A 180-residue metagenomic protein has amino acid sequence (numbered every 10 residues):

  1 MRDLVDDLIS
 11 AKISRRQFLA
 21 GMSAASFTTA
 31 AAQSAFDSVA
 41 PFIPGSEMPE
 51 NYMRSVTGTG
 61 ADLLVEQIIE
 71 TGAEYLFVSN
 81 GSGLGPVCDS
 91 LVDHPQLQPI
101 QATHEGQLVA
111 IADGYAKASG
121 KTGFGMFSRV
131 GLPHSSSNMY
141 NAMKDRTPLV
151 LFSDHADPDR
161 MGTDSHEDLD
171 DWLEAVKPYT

Functional and structural regions predicted by a protein language model:
M1-I13, V39-P41: N-terminal secretory signal peptides
D3-L4, A31, A175: Exposed alpha-helical structural elements
V5, S14, M22-T28: Extreme N-terminal leader/targeting regions
A20-F27, S38-T180: N-terminal alpha/beta PP-like core and its mobile active-site loop of ThDP/TPP-dependent enzymes
